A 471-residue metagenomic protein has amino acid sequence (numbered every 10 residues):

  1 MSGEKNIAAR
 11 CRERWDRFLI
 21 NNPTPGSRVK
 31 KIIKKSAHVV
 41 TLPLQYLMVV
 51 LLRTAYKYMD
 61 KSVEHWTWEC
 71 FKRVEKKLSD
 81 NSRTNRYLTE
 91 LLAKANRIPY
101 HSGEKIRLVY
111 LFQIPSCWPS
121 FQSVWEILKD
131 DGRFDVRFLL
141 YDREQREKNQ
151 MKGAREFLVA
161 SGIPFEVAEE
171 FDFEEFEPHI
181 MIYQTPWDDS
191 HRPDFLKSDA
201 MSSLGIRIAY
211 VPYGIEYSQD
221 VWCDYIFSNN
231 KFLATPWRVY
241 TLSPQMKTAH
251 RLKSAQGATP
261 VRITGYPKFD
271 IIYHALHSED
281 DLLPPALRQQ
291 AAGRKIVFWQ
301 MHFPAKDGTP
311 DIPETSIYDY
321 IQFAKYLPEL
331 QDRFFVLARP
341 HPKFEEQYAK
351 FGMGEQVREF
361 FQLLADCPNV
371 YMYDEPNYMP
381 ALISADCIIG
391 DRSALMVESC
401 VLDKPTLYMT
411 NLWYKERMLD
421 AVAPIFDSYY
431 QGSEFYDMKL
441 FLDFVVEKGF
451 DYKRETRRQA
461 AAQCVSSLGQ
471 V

Functional and structural regions predicted by a protein language model:
M1-K94: Boundary detector for helix-to-coil junctions that initiate low-complexity/charged tails
R10, I106-Y273: Active-site and donor-binding regions of nucleotide-sugar-utilizing enzymes
P119-V124, P267-E359, S466-G469: Conserved catalytic-core segment of nucleotide-activated headgroup transferases in glycan assembly
P164-E170, V370-D374, D427-F441: Short acidic-hydrophobic, aromatic-tinged amphipathic segments that line or gate anion-handling sites
A209, D374-R417: A donor-sugar binding/catalytic signature common to diverse glycosyltransferases and related nucleotide-sugar
G352-D374: Nucleotide-activated donor-binding/catalytic signature segment of Leloir-type glycosyltransferases, i.e., the conserved
E355-Q356, V401-G449: Nucleotide-sugar donor-binding patch of glycosyltransferase catalytic domains
L440-V471: C-terminal amphipathic helix plus adjacent low-complexity, charged tail appended to glycosyltransferase catalytic
